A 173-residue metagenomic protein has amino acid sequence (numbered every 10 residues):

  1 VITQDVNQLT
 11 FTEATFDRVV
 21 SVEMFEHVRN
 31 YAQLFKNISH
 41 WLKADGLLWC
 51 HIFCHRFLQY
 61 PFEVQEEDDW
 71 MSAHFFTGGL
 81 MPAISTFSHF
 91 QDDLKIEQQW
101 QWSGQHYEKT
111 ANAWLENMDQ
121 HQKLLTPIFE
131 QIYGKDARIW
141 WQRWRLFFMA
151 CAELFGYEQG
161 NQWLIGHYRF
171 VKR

Functional and structural regions predicted by a protein language model:
Q4-V6, V22-E23, L34: Phosphate/diphosphate-binding loops
N7-V19: A short acidic, Gly/Pro-enriched loop at the edge of an enzyme's catalytic core that lines a small-molecule cofactor
D17-N30: A short SAM/SAH-binding and catalytic strip from SAM-dependent methyltransferases
R29, K43, Q91: Short conserved AdoMet
A32-L47: A short glycine-rich, Lys/Arg-flanked "PGG" loop and its adjoining helix->strand segment in the class I
H51: Alpha/beta-hydrolase-fold catalytic nucleophile elbow
C54-R56, Y60-I165, V171-R173: Substrate-binding/catalytic lobe of Class I Rossmann-like enzymes that use SAM or dcSAM, i.e., the mid-to-C-terminal
